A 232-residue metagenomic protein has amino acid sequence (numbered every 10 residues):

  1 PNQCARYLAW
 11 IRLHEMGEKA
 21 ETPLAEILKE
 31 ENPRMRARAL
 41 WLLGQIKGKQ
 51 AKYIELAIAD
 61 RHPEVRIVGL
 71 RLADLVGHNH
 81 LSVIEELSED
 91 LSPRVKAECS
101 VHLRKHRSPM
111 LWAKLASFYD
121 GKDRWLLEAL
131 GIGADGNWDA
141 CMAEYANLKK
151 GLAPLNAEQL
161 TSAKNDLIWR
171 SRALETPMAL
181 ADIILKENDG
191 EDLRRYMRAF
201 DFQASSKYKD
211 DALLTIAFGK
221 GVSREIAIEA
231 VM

Functional and structural regions predicted by a protein language model:
P1-M232: Long, ordered, helix-rich scaffold segments
